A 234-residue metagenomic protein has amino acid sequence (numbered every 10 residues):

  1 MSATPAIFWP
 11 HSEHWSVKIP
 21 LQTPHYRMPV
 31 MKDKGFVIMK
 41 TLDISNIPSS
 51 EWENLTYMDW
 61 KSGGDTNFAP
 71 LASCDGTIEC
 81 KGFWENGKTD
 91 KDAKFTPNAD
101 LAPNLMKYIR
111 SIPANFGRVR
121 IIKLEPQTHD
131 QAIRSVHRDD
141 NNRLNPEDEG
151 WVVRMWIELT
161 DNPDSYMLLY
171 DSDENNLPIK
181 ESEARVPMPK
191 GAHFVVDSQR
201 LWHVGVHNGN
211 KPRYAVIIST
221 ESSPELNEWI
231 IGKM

Functional and structural regions predicted by a protein language model:
P5-I121: Non-heme Fe(II)/2-oxoglutarate
H11-H14, H25, H129, H137 (+3 more regions): Histidine (H) residue identity feature
K18, N141, H207: Alpha-helical and His/Cys-centered functional microenvironments
G35-M39, V152-R154, A215: Intrinsic-disorder/low-complexity, polar/charged segments enriched in Ser/Thr/Lys/Arg/Asp/Glu/Gln
L71-C74, L124, T160, D197-Q199 (+1 more regions): Structured loops at beta-to-helix junctions and adjacent beta-edge loops in soluble globular domains
P113-F194: Catalytic core of non-heme Fe(II) oxygenases with the double-stranded beta-helix
L168-M234: Catalytic core of Fe(II)/2-oxoglutarate
